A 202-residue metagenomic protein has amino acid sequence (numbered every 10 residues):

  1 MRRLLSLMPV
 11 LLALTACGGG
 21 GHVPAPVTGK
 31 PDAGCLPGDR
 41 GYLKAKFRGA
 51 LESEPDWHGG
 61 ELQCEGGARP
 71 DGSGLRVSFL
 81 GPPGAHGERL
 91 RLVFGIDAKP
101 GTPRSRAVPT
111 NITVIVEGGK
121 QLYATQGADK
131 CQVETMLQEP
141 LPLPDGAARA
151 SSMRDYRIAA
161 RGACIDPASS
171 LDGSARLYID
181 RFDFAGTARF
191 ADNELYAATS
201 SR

Functional and structural regions predicted by a protein language model:
M1-M8: Bacterial N-terminal signal peptides that target proteins for export
M8-P9, A50: A periodicity- and composition-biased signal for non-globular, repetitive helical segments
A13-A16: C-terminal motif of bacterial Sec signal peptides marking the signal peptidase cleavage site
G21-V133: An ectodomain-focused feature that recognizes extracytoplasmic/extracellular
E54, P167-L171, N193-L195: Intrinsically disordered, low-complexity acidic/polar segments
L92, D172-A175, A197-T199: Surface-exposed beta-strand edges and their flanking turn/coil or helix-capping segments
R106-A188: Acidic, glycine-rich flexible loop segments
A185-R202: Short, low-complexity, Pro/Ser/Thr/Gly-rich segments in the mature regions of secreted, periplasmic
